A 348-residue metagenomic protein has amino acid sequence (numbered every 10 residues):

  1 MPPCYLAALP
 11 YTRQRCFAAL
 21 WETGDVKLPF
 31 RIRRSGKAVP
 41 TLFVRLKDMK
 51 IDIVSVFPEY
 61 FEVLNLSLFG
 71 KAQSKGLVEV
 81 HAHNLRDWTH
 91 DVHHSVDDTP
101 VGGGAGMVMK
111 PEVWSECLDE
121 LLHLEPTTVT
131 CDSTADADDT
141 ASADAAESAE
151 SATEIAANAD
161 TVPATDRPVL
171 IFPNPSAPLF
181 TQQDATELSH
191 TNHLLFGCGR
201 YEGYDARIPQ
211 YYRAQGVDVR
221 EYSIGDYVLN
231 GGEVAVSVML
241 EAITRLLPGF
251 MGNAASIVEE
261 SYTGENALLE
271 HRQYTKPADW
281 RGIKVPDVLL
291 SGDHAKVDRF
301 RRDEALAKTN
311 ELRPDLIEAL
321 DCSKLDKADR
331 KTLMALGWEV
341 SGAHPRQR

Functional and structural regions predicted by a protein language model:
P3-L6, P29-R31: Compositionally biased, intrinsically disordered low-complexity segments enriched in Pro/Arg/Gln/His
K27-D48: Short, Lys/Arg-enriched N-terminal segments with co-localized hydrophobic residues within the first ~10-30 amino acids
F43-L124, C131, S151, A159 (+2 more regions): N-terminal nucleotide/polyanion-binding subdomain common to many enzyme families
R45, M49, L268, Q273 (+1 more regions): SAM-dependent methyltransferases
K110-R200, P248: S-adenosyl-L-methionine/SAH cofactor-binding core of RNA-modifying enzymes
Y204, I208-V258, Y262-T263: Structured adenosyl-cofactor binding patch, chiefly the S-adenosyl-L-methionine
